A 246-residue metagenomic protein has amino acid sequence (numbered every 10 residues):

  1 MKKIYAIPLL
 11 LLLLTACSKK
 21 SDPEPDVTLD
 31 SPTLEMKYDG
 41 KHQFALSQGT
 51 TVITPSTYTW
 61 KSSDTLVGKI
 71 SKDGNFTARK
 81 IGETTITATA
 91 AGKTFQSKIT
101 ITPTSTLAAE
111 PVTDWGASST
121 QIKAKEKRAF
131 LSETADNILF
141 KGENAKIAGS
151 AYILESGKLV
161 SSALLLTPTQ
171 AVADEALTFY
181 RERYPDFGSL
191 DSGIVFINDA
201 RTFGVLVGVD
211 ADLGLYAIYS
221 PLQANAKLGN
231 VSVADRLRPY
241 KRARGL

Functional and structural regions predicted by a protein language model:
M1-I4, K19: Positively charged n-region of N-terminal signal peptides that target proteins for export
L13-A16: C-terminal motif of bacterial Sec signal peptides marking the signal peptidase cleavage site
K20-A45, G49-T50, T65-L66, K72-D73 (+3 more regions): Short helix/turn-capping signatures at newly exposed starts of structured segments
V52-L66: Change to "...patches in solvent-exposed regions of secreted, membrane-anchored, or virion-exposed structural
S56-Y58, T84, A148: Short beta-strand/loop motifs in extracellular/secreted proteins, especially within beta-sandwich accessory domains
T85-T89: Extracellular recognition modules
F179-G204: Short Gly/Thr-rich strand-loop-strand
F196-L246: Hydrophilic extracytoplasmic domains
